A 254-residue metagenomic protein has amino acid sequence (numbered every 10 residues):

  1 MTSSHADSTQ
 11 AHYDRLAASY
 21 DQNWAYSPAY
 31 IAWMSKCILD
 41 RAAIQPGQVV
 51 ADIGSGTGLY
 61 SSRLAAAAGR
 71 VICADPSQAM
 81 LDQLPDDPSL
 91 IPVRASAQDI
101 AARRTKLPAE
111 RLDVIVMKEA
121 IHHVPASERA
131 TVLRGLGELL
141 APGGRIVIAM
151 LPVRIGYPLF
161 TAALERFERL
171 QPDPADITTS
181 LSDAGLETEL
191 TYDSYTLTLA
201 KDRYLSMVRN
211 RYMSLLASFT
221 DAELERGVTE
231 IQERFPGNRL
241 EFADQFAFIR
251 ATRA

Functional and structural regions predicted by a protein language model:
M1-Q45, N210: Conserved class I S-adenosyl-L-methionine
A51-I53, T57-R103: Class I SAM-dependent methyltransferase SAM/SAH-binding core
V116: A conserved beta-strand element that flanks and buttresses the S-adenosyl-L-methionine
E119-A120: Short catalytic micro-motifs in class I SAM-dependent methyltransferases
A130-P142: A short glycine-rich, Lys/Arg-flanked "PGG" loop and its adjoining helix->strand segment in the class I
R145-P172: Conserved class I S-adenosyl-L-methionine
L170-A184: Short alpha-helix
E187-A254: Conserved Class I S-adenosyl-L-methionine
